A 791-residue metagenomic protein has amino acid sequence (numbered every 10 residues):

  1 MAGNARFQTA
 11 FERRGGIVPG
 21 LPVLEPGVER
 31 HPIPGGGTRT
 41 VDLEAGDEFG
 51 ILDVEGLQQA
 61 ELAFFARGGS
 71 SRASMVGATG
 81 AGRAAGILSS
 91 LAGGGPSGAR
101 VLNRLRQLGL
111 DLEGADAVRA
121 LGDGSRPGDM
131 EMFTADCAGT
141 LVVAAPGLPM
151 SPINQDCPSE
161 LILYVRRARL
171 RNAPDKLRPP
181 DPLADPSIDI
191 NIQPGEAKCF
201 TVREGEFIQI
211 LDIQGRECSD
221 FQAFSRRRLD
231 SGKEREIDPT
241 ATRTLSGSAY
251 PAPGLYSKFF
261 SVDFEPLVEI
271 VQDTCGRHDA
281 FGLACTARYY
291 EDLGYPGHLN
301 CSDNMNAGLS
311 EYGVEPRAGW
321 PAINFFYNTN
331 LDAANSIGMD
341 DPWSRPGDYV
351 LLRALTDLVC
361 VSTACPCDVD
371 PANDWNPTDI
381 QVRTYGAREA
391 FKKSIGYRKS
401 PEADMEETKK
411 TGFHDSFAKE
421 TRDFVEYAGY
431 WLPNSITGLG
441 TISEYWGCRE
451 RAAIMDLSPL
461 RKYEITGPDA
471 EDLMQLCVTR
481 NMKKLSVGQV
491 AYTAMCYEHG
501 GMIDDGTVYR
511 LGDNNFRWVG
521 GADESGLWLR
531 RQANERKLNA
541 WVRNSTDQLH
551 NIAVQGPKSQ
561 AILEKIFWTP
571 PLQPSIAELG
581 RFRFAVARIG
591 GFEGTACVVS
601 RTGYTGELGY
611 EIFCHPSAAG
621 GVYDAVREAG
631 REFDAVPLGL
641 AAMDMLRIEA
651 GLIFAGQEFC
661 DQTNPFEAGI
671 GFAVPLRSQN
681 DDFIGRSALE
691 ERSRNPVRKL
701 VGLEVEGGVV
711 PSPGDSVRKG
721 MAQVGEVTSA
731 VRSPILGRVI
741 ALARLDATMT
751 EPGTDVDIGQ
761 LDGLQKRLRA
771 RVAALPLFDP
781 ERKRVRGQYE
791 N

Functional and structural regions predicted by a protein language model:
M1-S394: Intrinsically disordered, low-complexity segments enriched in small/polar residues
R30, T40, C199, D505 (+2 more regions): Well-ordered beta-strand positions in beta-sheet-rich domains
I33, L43, A135, V202 (+5 more regions): Hydrophobic residues in beta-strands and at strand termini
G46-E48, L57-Q59, A138, G205-F207 (+9 more regions): Short, surface-exposed beta-edge/turn micro-motifs
R126-P127, D456, S733-L736: Glycine-rich strand-loop-strand elements at beta-sheet edges
Q381-T493: Acidic, proline/glycine-enriched N-terminal capping motif
A387-H414, K419, G429, P433-I436 (+1 more regions): Conserved, structured C-terminal
L476, R480-R531, E535: Well-ordered mid-protein domain cores that form the structural environment of catalytic cofactors
